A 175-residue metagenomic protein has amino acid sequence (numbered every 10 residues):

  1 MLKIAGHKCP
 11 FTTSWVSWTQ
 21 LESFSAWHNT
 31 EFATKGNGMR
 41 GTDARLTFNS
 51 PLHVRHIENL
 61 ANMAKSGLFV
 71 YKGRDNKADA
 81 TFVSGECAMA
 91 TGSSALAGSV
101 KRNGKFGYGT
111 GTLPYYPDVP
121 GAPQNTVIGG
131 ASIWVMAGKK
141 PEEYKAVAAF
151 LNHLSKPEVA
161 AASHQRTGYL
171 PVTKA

Functional and structural regions predicted by a protein language model:
M1-R45, C87: Extracytoplasmic/periplasmic solute-binding protein
L2, G41-K72: Glycine-centered hinge/linker elements that transmit conformational signals in sensory and ligand-binding systems
L2-H7, T30, A61-L68, C87 (+3 more regions): Sec-exported extracytoplasmic/periplasmic mature domains
W18, E22, V54-I57, A61 (+6 more regions): Extracytoplasmic/secreted envelope proteins and their assembly/folding machinery, especially bacterial periplasmic
E31, H53, M63-S66, K139-V147: Short helix-loop capping/hinge motifs at secondary-structure junctions, enriched in acidic/polar residues
F69, R102-Y169: Extracytoplasmic/periplasmic substrate-recognition and gating elements
V70-S84: Short helix-initiation/N-cap motifs at beta->coil->alpha
A88-S93, G109-G111: Paired acidic/hydrophobic, glycine-rich loop segments that form the ligand-binding mouth/hinge of periplasmic-binding
